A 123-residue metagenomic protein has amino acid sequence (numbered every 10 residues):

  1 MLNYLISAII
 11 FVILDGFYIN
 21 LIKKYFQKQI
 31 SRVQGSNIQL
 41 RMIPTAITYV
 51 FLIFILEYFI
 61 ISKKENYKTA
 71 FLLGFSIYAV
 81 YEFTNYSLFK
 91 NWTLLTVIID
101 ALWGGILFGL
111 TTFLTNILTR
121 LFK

Functional and structural regions predicted by a protein language model:
M1-K123: Juxtamembrane/disordered regions of integral membrane proteins
